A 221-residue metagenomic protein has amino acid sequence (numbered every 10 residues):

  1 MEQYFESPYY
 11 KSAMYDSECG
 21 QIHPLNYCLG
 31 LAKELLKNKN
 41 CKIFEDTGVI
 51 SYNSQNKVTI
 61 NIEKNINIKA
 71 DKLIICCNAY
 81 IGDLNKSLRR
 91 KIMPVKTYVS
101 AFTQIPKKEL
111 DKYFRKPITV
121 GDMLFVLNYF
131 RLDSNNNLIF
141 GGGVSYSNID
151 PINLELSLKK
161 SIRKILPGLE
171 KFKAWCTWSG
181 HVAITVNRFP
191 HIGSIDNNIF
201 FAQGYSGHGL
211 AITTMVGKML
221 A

Functional and structural regions predicted by a protein language model:
M1: Dinucleotide-binding Rossmann-like beta1-alpha1 core, especially the glycine-rich loop that anchors the ADP
Y9-M14, S194-F201: Glycine/charged-rich beta-loop-alpha catalytic/anionic-binding loops adjacent to active sites
S12-D71: Helical element adjacent to the flavin cofactor pocket in flavoenzyme catalytic cores
I22-H23, G209-I212: Substrate-binding strand-loop-helix patch in Rossmann-like NAD(P)-dependent oxidoreductase/epimerase domains
V49-S54, N67-N197: Active-site substrate-recognition segment that forms the wall of the catalytic cavity or substrate channel
T59-N61, I139, F200-F201: General beta-strand recognition
S161, T214-A221: Internal hydrophobic alpha-helix adjacent to the cofactor/substrate pocket in enzyme cavities
F201-H208: Hydrophobic alpha-helical bundle architecture
